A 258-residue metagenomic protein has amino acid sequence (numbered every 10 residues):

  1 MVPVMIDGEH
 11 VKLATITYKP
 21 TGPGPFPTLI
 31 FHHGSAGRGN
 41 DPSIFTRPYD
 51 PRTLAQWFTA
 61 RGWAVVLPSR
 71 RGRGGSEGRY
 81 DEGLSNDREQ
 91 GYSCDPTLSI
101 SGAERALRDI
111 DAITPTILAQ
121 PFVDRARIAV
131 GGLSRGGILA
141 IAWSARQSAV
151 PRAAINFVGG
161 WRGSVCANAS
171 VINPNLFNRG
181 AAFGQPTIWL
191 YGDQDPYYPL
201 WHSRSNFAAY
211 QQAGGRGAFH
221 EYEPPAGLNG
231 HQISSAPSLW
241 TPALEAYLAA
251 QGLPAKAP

Functional and structural regions predicted by a protein language model:
M1-G24: N-terminal cap/lid segment of alpha/beta-hydrolase-fold proteins
G24-F26, S35-E77, G163-S164: Short substrate-entry loop that stabilizes the transition state in hydrolases
H32, P68-R70, F157, Y222: Alpha/beta-hydrolase
H32-G34, Y191: The conserved beta1-alpha1 loop
G83-Q120: Alpha/beta-hydrolase active-site loop
R108-L176: Primarily recognizes the serine-hydrolase "nucleophile elbow" in alpha/beta-hydrolase and SGNH/GDSL folds
A153, V158-A218: The feature captures the conserved acid-bearing segment of alpha/beta-hydrolase catalytic domains
A213-P258: C-terminal catalytic histidine-bearing segment of alpha/beta-hydrolase fold enzymes
